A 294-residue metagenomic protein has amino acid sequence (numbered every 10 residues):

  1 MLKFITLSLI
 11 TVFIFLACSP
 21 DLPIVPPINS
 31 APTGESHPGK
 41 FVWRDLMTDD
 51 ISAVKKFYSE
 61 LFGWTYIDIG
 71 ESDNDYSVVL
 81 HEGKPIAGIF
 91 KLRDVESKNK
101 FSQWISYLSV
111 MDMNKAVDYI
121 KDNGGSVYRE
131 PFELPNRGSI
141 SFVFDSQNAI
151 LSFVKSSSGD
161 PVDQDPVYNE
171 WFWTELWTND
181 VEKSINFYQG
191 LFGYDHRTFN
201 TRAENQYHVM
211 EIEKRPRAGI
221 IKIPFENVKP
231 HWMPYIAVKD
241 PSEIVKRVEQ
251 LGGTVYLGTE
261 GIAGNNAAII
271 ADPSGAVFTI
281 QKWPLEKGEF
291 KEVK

Functional and structural regions predicted by a protein language model:
M1-T6: Bacterial N-terminal signal peptides that target proteins for export
I14-A17: C-terminal motif of bacterial Sec signal peptides marking the signal peptidase cleavage site
S19-S36, G125-E170, L176, T198-A203 (+5 more regions): Vicinal oxygen chelate
P23-P26, D45-K84, D122, E130-S141 (+2 more regions): Core segments of cupin and vicinal oxygen chelate
K40-D49, V95-Y119, S139-F144, W171-N179 (+2 more regions): Vicinal oxygen chelate
V54, W64-Y66, K84-A87, E96-S97 (+11 more regions): Short loop/beta submotifs within extracellular cysteine-rich repeat domains
G63-V79, I86, R93-S106, M111: Post-signal peptide N-terminal segment of secreted/secretory-pathway proteins
